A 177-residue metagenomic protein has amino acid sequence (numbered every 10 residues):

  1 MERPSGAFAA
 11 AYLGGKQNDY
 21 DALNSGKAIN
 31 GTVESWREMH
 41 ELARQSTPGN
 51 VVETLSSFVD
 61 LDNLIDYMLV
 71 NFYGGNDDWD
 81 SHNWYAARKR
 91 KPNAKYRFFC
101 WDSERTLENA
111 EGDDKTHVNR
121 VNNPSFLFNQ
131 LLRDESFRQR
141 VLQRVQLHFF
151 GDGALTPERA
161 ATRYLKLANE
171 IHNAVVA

Functional and structural regions predicted by a protein language model:
M1-D77, A168: Internal "kinase-insert"/substrate-recognition segments embedded within catalytic cores of ATP-dependent enzymes
G6-N24, W84, Y96-S103, E108 (+1 more regions): Active-site substrate-binding loop specific to GH73 endo-beta-N-acetylglucosaminidase modules in bacterial autolysins
Y12-L13, D19-N24, N50-E53, A86-R88 (+3 more regions): Predominantly extracellular/lumenal beta-strand repeat domains
A22-N24, I65, L69, S81 (+4 more regions): Low-complexity, compositionally biased segments
G26, W84, F126-F128: Alpha-helical scaffolding within the catalytic cores of extracellular/periplasmic polymer-degrading hydrolases
G49, T54, D60-L61, D78 (+4 more regions): Mixed-charge, polar/low-complexity N-terminal
F58-A110: Active-site acidic catalytic loop and adjacent metal/ATP-binding pocket of ATP-dependent phosphoryl transfer enzymes
K91-A177: C-terminal catalytic region of ATP-dependent kinase domains
